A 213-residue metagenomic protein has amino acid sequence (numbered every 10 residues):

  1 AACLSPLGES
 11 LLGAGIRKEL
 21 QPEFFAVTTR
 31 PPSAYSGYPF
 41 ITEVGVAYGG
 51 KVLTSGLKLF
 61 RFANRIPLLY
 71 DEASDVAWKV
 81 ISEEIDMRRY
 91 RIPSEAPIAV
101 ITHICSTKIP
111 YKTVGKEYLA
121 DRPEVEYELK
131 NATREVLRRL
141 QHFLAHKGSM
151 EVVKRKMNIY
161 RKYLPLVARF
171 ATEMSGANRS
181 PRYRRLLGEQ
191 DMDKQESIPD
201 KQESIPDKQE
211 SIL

Functional and structural regions predicted by a protein language model:
A1-E43: Glycine/threonine-rich ATP-lid/beta-loop region of ATP-binding domains
A1-R17, Y160, P165-D193, I212: Gly/Gly-Pro- and Ser/Thr-rich, intrinsically disordered tail segments characteristic of DNA damage-repair and tolerance
A47-R185: Charged regulatory segments coupled to nucleotide-binding catalytic modules in large multidomain enzymes
